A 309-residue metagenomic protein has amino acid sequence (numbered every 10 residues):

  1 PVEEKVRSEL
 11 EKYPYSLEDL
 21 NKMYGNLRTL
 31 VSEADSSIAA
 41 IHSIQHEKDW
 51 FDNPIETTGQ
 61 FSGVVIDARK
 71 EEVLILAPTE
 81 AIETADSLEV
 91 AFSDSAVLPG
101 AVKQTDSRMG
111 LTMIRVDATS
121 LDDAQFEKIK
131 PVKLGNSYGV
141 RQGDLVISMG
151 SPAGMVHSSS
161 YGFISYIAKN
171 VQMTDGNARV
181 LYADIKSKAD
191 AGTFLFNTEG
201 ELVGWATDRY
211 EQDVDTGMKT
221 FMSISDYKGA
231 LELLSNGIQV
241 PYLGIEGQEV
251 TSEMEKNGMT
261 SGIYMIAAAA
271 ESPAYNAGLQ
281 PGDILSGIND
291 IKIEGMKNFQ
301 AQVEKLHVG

Functional and structural regions predicted by a protein language model:
V2-A68, L74-I75, I82-S87, R141: N-terminal activation segment of mature serine protease catalytic domains
P14-Y15, N26, T198, L202-G258: C-terminal cap/linker of serine protease catalytic domains
I38-A40, V73-P78, G139-P152, A191-D213 (+3 more regions): Active-site-proximal beta-strands of protease catalytic cores
I55-Q60, A189, S235-Q302: PDZ/PDZ-like groove recognition
A68-T112, V116-T119, K128: Catalytic-histidine neighborhood of serine endopeptidases, predominantly the chymotrypsin-like S1/PA family
T84-V102, R141-L145, H157-N170, R179 (+2 more regions): Beta-strand/loop subdomains of soluble extracytoplasmic proteins
T119-P131, S160-G217, E255, M259-A267: Active-site region of chymotrypsin-like
V132-G176, E211-V214, L231-N236: Flexible, gly/ser-rich surface segments that form the specificity/activation loops bordering the active-site cleft
